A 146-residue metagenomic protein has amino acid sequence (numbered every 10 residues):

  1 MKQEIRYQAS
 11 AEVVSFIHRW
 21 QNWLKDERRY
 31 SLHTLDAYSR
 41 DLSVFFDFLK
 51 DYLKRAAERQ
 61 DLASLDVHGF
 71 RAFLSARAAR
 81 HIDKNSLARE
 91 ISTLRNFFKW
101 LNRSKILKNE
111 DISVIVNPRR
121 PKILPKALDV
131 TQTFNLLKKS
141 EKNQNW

Functional and structural regions predicted by a protein language model:
M1-W146: Conserved catalytic core of the tyrosine transesterase superfamily
